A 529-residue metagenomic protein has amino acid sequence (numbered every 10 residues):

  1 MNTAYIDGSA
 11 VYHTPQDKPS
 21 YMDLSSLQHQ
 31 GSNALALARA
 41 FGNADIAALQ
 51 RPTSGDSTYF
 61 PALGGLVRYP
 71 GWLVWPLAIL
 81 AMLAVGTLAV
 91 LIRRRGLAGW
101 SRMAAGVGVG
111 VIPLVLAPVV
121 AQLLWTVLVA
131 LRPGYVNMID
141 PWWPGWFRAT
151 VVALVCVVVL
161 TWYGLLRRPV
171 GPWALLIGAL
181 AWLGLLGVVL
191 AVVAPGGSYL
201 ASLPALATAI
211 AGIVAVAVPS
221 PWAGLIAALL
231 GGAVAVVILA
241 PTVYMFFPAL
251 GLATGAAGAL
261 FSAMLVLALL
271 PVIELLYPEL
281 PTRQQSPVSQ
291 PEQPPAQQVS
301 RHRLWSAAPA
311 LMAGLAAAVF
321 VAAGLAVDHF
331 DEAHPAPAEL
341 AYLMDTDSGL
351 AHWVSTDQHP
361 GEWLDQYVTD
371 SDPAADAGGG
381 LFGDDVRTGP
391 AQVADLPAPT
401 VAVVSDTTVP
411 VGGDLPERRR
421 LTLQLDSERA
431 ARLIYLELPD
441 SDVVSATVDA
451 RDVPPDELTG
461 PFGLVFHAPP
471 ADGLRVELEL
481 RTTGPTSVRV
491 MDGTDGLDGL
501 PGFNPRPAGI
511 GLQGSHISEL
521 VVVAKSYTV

Functional and structural regions predicted by a protein language model:
M1-N2, G8, S25, Y69-I92: Metal-dependent peptidase/peptidase-like ectodomains
M1-Y69, Y435-L438, D452-T483: Soluble extramembrane regions of membrane proteins in the secretory/endomembrane system
S25-A40, G255-A263, L315-A326, L343 (+3 more regions): C-terminal, active-site-flanking charged/polar segments
G31, L35-I46, P76-L77, G106-V115 (+1 more regions): Alpha-helical transmembrane segments of integral membrane proteins, especially early/N-terminal helices
S57-G65, A130-W142, S518: Juxtamembrane membrane-water interface segments that cap and precede transmembrane helices
P61-L80, D140-F147: Juxtamembrane/start-of-transmembrane alpha-helix segments at the extracytoplasmic/lumenal side of membrane anchors
A81-A394, T400: Alpha-helical transmembrane segments of integral membrane proteins
M344-V529: Extracytosolic and intramembrane catalytic regions of membrane-associated proteins in envelope/secretory systems
